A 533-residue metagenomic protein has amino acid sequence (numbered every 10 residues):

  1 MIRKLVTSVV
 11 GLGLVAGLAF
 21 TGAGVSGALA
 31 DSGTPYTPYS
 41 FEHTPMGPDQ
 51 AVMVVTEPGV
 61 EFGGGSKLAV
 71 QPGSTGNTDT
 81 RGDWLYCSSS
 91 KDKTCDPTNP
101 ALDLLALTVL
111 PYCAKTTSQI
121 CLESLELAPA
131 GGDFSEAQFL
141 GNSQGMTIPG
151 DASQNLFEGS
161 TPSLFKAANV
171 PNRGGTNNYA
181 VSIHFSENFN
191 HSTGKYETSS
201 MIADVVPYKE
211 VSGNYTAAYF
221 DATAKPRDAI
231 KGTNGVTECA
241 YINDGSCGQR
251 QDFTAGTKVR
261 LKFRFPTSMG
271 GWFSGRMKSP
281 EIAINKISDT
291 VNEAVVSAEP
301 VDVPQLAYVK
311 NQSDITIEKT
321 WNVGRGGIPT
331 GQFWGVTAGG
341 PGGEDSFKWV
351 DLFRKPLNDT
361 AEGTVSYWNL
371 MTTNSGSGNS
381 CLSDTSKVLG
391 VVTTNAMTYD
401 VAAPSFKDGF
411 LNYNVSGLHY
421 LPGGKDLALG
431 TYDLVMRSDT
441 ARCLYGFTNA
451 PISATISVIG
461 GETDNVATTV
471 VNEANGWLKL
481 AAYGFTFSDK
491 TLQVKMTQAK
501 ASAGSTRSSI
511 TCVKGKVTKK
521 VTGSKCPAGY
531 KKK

Functional and structural regions predicted by a protein language model:
M1-A30: Secretory targeting and sorting signals
D31-W84: N-terminal segment immediately downstream of the Sec signal-peptide cleavage site in secreted/extracellular proteins
A69-N188, S192: Post-signal peptide N-terminal segment of secreted/secretory-pathway proteins
T94-T98, L102-L107, I120-S124, A128-G132 (+5 more regions): Extracellular/mature segments of secreted proteins
F157-S160, L164-S509: Extended, non-transmembrane interaction/recognition domains
A503-K533: Mature, structured domains enriched in cysteine- and short glycine motifs
